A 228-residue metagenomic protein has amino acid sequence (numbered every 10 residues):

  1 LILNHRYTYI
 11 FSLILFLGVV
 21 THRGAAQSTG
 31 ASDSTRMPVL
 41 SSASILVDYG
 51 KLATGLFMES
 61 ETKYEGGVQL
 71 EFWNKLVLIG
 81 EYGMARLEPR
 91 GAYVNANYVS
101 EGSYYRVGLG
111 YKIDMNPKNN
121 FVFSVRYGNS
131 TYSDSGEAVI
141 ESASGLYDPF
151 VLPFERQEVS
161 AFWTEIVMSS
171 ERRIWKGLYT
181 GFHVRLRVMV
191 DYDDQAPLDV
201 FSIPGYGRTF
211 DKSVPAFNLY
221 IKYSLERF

Functional and structural regions predicted by a protein language model:
G24-E71, E81, K222-F228: Short glycine/proline- and aromatic-enriched beta-strand/turn motifs that initiate or cap beta-hairpins
M37-A43, N74-L78, P117-F123, F162 (+2 more regions): Outer-envelope beta-barrel architecture signal
S41, S60-Y64, E101-Y105, N119 (+2 more regions): Residues that define the transmembrane beta-barrel architecture of outer-membrane proteins
G50-T54, A85-P89, G128-D134, R187-D193 (+1 more regions): Structural signature of outer-membrane beta-barrel domains
K51-T54, G91-Y98, F150-R156, P204-T209: Extracellular loop and loop/strand-boundary signature of outer-membrane beta-barrel proteins
Q69-N74, I113-P117, R172-K176, L225-R227: Outer-membrane beta-barrel strand-turn architecture
L76, E81-Y147, A161, N218 (+1 more regions): Gram-negative (and chloroplast) outer-membrane scaffold detector with strong preference for beta-barrel transmembrane
I166-M168, R172-F228: Predominantly the C-terminal beta-signal and adjacent terminal strand-loop region of outer-membrane beta-barrel
